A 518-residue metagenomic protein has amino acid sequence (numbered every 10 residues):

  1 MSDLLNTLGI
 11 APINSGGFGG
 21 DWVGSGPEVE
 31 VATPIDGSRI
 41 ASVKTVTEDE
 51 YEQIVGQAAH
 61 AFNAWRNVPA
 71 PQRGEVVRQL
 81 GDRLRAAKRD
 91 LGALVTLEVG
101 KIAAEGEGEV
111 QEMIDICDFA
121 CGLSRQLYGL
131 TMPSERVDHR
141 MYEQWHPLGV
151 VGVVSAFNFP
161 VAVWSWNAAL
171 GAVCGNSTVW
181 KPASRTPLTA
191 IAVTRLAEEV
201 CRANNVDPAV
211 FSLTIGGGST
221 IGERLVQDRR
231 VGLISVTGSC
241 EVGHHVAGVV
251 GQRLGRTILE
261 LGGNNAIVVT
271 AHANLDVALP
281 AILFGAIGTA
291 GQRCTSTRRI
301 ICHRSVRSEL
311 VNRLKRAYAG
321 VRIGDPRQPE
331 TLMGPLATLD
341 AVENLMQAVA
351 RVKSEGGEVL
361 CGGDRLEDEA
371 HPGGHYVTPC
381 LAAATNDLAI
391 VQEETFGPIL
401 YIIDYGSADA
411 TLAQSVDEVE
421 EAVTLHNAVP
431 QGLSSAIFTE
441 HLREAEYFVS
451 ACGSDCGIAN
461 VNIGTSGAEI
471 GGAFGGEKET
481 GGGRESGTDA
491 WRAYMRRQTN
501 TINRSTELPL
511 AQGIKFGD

Functional and structural regions predicted by a protein language model:
M1-D36: Hydrophobic face of amphipathic alpha-helices that form TPR/SEL1-like repeat modules and related alpha-solenoid
V23-G24, T45-D49, A273, E367: A short acidic/small-residue loop/turn micro-motif
D36-S42, N205-V206, V231, V268 (+2 more regions): Conserved C-terminal structural/oligomerization subdomain of aldehyde/semialdehyde dehydrogenase
G37, R73, V95, C117 (+9 more regions): Residue-level signal for inorganic ion chemistry
S38-L127: Glycine-rich loop-to-alpha-helix module at the N-terminal edge of alpha/beta enzyme cores
H60-A64, D82-R89, G100, G122 (+12 more regions): Generic secondary-structure signature for well-ordered alpha-helical cores
G129-V277, A413-V416: Rossmann-like NAD(P) dinucleotide-binding subdomain of oxidoreductase/dehydrogenase enzymes
L196-E199, E241-N386, S407-V416, V461 (+2 more regions): ALDH superfamily catalytic-core signature
